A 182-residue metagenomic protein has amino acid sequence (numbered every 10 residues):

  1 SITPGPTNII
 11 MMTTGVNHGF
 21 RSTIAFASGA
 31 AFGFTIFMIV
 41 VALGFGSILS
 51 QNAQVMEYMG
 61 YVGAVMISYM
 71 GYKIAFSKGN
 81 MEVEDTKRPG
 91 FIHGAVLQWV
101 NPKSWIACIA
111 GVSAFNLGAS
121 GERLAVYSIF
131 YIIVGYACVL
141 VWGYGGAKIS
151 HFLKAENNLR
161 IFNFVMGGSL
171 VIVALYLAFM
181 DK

Functional and structural regions predicted by a protein language model:
S1-E57, A110-S128: Juxtamembrane transmembrane-helix termini in multi-pass membrane transport proteins
S1-T3, I24-S28, E84-V100, I106 (+1 more regions): Small-residue-enriched transmembrane helix starts and helix-helix packing motifs in multi-pass inner-membrane proteins
T7, G33-F45, I67-G71, W105 (+1 more regions): Alpha-helical transmembrane segments and their lipid-water interface positions in multi-pass membrane proteins
M38-A42, V100-G111, G168-K182: Hydrophobic alpha-helical transmembrane segments in multi-pass integral membrane proteins
Q51-G79, G135-C138, W142, L153-K182: Selective transmembrane alpha-helices of multi-pass membrane proteins
I74-L97, G118, H151-A155: Cytosolic-biased juxtamembrane loops and peripheral soluble domains of multi-pass membrane proteins
A125-K148: Hydrophobic alpha-helical transmembrane segments of multi-pass membrane transport proteins, especially secondary
